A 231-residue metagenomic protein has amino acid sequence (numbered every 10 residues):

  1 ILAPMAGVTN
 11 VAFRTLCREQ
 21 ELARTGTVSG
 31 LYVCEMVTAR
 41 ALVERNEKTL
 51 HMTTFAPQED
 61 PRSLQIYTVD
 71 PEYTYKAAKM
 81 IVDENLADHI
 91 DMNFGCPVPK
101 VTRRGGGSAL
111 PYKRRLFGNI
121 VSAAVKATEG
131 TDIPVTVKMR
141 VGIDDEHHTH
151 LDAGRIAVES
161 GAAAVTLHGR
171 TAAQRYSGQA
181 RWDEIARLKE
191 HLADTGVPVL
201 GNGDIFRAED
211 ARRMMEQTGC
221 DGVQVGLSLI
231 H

Functional and structural regions predicted by a protein language model:
L2, C17, E35, L64 (+5 more regions): Conserved, mostly hydrophobic/aromatic
M5-E84: Glycine-rich, positively charged N-terminal anion/phosphate-binding segment
M5-G7, V37-A39, Y67-V69, G95-P97 (+4 more regions): Active-site beta-loop-alpha junctions enriched in small/polar residues
R14, T74-E84, H147-R155, I205-V223: Catalytic cores of alpha/beta
L22, S29, L86-A87, A162 (+1 more regions): A structural motif
T49-H51, G105-P111: Short glycine-enriched, charge-decorated loop/helix-capping segments at active-site entrances that position
K79-I90, F94-R104, R115-V197: Alpha/beta enzyme core
H231: Conserved small/polar residues in nucleotide/adenosyl-binding loops
